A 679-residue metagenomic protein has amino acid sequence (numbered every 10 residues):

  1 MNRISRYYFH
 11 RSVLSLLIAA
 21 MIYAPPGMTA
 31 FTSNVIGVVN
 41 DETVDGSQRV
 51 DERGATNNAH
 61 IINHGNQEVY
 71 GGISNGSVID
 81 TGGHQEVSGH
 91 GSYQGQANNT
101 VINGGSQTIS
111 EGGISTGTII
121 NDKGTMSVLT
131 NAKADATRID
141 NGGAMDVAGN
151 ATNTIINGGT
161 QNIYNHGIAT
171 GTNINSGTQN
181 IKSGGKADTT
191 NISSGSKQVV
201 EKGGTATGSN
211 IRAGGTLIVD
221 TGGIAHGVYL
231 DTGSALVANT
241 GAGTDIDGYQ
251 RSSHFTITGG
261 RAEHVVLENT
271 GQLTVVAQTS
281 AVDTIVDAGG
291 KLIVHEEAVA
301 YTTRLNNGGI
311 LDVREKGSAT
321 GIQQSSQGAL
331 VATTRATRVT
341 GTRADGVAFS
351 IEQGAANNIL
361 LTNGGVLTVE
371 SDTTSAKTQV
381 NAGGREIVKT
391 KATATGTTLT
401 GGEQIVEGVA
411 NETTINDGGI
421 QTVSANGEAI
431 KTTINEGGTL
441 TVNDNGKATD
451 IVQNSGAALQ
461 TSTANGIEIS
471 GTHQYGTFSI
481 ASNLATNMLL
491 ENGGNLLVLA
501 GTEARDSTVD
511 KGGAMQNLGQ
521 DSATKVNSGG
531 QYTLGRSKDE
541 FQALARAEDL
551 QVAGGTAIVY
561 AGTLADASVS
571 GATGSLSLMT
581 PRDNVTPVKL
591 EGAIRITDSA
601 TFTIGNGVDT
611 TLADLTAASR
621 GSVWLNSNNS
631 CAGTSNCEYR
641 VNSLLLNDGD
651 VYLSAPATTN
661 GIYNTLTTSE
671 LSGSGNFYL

Functional and structural regions predicted by a protein language model:
M1-L679: Long, low-complexity, polar and repeat-rich extracellular regions of very large Gram-negative surface proteins
